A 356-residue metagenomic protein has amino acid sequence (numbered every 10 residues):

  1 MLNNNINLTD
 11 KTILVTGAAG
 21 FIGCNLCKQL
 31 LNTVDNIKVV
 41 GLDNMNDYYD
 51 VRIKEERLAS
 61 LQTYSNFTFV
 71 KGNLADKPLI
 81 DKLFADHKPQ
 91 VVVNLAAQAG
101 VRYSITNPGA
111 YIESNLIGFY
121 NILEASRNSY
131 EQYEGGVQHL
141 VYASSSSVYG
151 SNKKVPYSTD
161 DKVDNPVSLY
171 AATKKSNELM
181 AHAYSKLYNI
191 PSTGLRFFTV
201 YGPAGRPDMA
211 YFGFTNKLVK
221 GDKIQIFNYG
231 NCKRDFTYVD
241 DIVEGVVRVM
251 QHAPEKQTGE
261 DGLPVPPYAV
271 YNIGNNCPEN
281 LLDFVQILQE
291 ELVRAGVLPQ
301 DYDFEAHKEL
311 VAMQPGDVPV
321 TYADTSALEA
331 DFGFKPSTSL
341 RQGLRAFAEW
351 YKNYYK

Functional and structural regions predicted by a protein language model:
M1-I6, Q29, T33, G72 (+1 more regions): C-terminal substrate-binding subdomain of Rossmann-fold SDR/epimerase-dehydratase oxidoreductases
M1-V200, E279, Q286-I287, V320 (+1 more regions): N-terminal Rossmann-like NAD(P)+-binding domain of SDR-like oxidoreductases, especially those catalyzing
A204: Conserved GTPase G-domain signal focused on the G5
A210: Conserved catalytic loops of nucleotide-sugar-dependent glycosyltransferases that act on lipid-linked
